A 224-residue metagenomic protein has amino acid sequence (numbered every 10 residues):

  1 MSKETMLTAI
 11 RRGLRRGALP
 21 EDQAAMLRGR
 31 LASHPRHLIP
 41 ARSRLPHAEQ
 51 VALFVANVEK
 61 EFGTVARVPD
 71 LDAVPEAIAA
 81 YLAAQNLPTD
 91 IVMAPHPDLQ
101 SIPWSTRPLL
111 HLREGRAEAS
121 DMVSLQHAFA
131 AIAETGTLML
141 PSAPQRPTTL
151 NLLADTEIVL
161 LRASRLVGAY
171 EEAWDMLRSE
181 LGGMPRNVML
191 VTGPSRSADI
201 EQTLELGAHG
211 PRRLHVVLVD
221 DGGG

Functional and structural regions predicted by a protein language model:
M1-G224: The feature marks the mature, well-folded catalytic cores of soluble enzymes
